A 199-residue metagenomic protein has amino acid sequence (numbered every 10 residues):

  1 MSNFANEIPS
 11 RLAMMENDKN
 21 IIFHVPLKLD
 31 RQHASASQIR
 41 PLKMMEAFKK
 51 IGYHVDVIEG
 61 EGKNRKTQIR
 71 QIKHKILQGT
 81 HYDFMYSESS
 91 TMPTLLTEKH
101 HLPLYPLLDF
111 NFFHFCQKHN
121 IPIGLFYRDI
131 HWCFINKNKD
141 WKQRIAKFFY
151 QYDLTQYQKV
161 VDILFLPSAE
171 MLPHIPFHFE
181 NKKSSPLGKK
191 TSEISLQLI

Functional and structural regions predicted by a protein language model:
M1-K63, T80: N-terminal subdomain of nucleotide-sugar transferases
P9-A13, K66-H81, L107-N120: Short amphipathic alpha-helices and their capping/turn segments at secondary-structure boundaries
L29-S37, M92-L107, N136-R144: Short, flexible/disordered intra-domain loops and linkers
D30-Q32, R65-K66, P93-L96, H131-N136 (+2 more regions): Short catalytic/ligand-binding loop motif for oxyanion handling, primarily in non-cytosolic enzymes, centered on
E59-I72, L102-P106, S192-L196: Acidic-and-aromatic substrate-binding clefts and catalytic sites of carbohydrate-active enzymes
I76-L108, H119-P122, I163: Short N-terminal targeting/anchoring amphipathic segment
L107-K118, C133, K142-I163: Membrane-proximal helix-turn-helix segments that form the acceptor-binding/catalytic region of lipid-linked
K159-I199: Donor nucleotide-sugar binding/catalytic pocket of nucleotide-sugar-dependent glycosyltransferases
